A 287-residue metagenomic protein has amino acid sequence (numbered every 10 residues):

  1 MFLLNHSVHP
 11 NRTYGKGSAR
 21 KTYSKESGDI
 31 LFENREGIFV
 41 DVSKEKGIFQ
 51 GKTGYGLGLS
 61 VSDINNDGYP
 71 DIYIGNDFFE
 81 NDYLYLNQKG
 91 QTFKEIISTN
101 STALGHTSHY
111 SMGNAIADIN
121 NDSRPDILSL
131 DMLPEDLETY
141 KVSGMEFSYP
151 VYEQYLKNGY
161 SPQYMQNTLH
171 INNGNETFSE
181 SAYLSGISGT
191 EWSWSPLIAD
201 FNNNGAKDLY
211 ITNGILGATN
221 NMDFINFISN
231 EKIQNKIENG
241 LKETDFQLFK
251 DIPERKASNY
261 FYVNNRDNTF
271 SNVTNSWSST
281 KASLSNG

Functional and structural regions predicted by a protein language model:
M1-G287: Acidic, glycine/proline-rich Ca2+-coordinating loop motifs
